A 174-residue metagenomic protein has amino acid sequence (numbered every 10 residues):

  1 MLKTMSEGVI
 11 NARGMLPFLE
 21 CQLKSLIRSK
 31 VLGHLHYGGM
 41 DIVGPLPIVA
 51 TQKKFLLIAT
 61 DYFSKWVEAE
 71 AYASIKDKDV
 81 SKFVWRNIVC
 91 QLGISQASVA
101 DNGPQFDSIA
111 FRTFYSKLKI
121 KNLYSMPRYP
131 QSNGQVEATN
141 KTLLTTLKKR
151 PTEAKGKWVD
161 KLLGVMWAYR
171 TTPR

Functional and structural regions predicted by a protein language model:
M1-R174: Integrase module of LTR retroelements
